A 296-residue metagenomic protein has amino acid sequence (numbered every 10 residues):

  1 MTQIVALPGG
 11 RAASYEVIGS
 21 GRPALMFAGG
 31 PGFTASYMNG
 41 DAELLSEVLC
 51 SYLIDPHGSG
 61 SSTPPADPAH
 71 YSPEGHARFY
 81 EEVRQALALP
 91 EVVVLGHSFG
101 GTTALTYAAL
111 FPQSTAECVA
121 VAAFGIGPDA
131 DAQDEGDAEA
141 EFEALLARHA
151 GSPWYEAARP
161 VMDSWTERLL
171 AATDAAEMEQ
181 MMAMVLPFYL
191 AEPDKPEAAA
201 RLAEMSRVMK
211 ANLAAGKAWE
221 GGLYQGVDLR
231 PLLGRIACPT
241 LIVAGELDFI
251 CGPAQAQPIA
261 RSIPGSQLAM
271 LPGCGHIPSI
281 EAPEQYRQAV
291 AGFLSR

Functional and structural regions predicted by a protein language model:
L7-P64, A69, I250: Conserved HGGG/HGGXW glycine-rich cap/lid loop of the alpha/beta-hydrolase fold
P56-F99, L110, Q288: Active-site loop/oxyanion-hole signature of alpha/beta-hydrolase fold enzymes
P90-D137: Conserved hydrolase catalytic core segment
C118-R168: Flexible "cap/lid" loop of the alpha/beta hydrolase fold
Y155-P231, C238: Alpha/beta-hydrolase
I236, I242-A244: Short beta-strand/loop motif that positions the catalytic acidic residue of the alpha/beta-hydrolase fold
F249-Q255: Conserved alpha/beta-hydrolase "acid-adjacent" motif
G265-R296: Catalytic active-site module of serine/aspartate enzymes centered on a nucleophile-bearing elbow/loop
